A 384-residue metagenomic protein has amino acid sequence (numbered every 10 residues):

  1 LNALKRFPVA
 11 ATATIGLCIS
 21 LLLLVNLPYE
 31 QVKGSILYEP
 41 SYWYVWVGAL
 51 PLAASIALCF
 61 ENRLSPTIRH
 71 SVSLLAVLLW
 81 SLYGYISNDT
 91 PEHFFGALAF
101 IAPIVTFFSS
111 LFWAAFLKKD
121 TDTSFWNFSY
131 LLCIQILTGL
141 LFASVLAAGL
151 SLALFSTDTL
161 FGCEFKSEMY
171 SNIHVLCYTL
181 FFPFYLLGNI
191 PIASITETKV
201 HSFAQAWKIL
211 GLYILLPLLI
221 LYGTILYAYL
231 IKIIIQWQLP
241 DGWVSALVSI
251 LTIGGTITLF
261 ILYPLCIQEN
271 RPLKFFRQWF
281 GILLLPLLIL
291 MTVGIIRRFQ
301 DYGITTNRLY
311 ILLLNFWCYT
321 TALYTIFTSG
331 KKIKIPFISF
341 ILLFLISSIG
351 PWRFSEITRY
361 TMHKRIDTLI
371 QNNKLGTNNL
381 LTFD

Functional and structural regions predicted by a protein language model:
L1-L64: N-terminal signal-anchor module of multipass membrane proteins
R6-L27, A49-L50, R69-S81, P103 (+3 more regions): Alpha-helical transmembrane segments
L17, F107-A114, I136-F155, H174-G188 (+4 more regions): Alpha-helical transmembrane segments of multi-pass integral membrane proteins
N26-V45, N62-T67, I86-I101, T159-I173 (+2 more regions): Membrane-helix interface and helix-disruption motif detector
E61-V72, Y83-G211: Membrane-interface helix-loop-helix junctions at boundaries between adjacent transmembrane segments
G149, L251-I257, F275-T328: Membrane-embedded alpha-helical segments of integral membrane proteins
K331-F354: Internal/C-terminal transmembrane anchor helices
G350-D384: Membrane-interface segments at or immediately adjacent to transmembrane helices that form the boundary between
